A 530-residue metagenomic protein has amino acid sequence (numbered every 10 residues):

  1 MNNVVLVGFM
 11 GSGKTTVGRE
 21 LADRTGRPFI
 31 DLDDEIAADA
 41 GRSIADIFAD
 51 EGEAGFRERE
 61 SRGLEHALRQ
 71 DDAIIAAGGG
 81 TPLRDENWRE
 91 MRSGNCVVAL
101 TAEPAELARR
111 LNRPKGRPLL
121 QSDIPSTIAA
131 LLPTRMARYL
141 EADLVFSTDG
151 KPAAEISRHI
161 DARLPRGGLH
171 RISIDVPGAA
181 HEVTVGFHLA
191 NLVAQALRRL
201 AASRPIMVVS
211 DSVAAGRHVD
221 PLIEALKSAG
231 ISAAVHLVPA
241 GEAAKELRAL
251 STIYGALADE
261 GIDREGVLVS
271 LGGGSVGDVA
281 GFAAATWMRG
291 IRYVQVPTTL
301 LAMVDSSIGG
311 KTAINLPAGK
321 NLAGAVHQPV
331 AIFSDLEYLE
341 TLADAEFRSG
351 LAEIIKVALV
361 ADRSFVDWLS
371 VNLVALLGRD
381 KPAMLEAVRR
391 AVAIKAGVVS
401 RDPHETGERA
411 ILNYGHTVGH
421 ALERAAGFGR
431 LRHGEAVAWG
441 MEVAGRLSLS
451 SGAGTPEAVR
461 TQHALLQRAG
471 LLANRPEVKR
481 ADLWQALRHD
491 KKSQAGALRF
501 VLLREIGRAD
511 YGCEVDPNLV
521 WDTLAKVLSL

Functional and structural regions predicted by a protein language model:
G13: Conserved glycine(s) of the Walker
T16, E20, R24, Q70 (+1 more regions): NTP-dependent small-molecule kinase module
P28, L32-R92, G116, P125: ATP-dependent small-molecule kinase phosphotransfer cores that center on conserved nucleotide phosphate-binding segments
S93-A137: A glycine- and Lys/Arg-enriched "phosphate-lid" helix/loop adjacent to the NTP-binding pocket of small-molecule kinases
L140, F282-A375: A glycine/threonine-rich phosphate-anchoring loop and its flanking beta-alpha core in nucleotide/phosphate-binding
G168-V267: ATP/NTP phosphate-donor binding region
A352-I355, A453-L530: C-terminal charged capping/lid subdomain of soluble metabolic enzymes
W368-A481: Active-site segments that bind and position negatively charged phosphate/pyrophosphate groups
